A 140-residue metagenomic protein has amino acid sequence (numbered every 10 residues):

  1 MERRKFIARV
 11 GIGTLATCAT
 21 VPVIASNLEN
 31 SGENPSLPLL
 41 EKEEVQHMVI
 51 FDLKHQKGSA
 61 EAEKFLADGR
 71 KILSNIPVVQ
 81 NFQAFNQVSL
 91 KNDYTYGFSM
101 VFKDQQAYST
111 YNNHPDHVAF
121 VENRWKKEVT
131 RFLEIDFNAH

Functional and structural regions predicted by a protein language model:
M1-T14: N-terminal secretory signal peptides and thylakoid transit peptides that target proteins across membranes
A16-P22: Hydrophobic h-region of N-terminal signal peptides that target proteins for export in Gram-negative bacteria
P22-M48: C-terminal segment of N-terminal export signals and the immediately downstream linker at the start of the mature
I24-E33, R70-G97, L133-E134: Short, glycine- and small/hydrophobic-rich beta-strand elements in well-ordered beta-sheets
L40-A67: N-terminal targeting signals for Sec/Tat export/insertion, comprising classic cleavable signal peptides
E44-L53, A84-N86, K91-H114: Short, well-ordered beta-strand segments in beta-rich or mixed alpha/beta enzyme and ligand-binding folds
K57-F82, D116, F120-W125: Short amphipathic alpha-helical segments
G97-A139: Surface-exposed, polar helix/loop patches in the mature regions of secreted/periplasmic/lumenal proteins that form
